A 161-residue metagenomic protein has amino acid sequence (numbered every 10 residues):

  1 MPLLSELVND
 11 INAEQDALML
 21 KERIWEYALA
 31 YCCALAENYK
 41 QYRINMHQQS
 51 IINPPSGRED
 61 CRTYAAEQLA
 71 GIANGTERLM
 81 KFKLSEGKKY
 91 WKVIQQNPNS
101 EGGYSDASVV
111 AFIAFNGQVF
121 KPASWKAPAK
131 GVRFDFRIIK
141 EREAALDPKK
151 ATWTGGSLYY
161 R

Functional and structural regions predicted by a protein language model:
L4-F82: Negatively charged, low-complexity tracts enriched in Asp/Glu with abundant Ser/Thr
A70-A111: Exposed beta-strand-loop-beta-strand "reactive/processing" segments of non-cytosolic proteins
N97-P98, F115, Y159-R161: Terminal targeting/leader modules
N116-P148: A short, surface-exposed interaction/processing loop segment used at functional sites
K149-R161: Cysteine/selenocysteine-centered motifs that mediate thiol-based redox chemistry or coordinate metal-sulfur cofactors
